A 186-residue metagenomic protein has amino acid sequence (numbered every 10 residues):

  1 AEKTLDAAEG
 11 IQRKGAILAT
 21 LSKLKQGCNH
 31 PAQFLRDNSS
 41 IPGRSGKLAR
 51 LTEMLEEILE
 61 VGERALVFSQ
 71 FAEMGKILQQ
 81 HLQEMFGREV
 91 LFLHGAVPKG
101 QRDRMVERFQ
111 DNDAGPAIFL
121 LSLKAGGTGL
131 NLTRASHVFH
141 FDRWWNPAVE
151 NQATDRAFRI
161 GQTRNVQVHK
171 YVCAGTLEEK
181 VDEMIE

Functional and structural regions predicted by a protein language model:
A1, L82, R88-E89, V97 (+3 more regions): SF2 helicase/translocase ATPase core recognition
E2-L130: Conserved Helicase C-terminal RecA-like lobe
